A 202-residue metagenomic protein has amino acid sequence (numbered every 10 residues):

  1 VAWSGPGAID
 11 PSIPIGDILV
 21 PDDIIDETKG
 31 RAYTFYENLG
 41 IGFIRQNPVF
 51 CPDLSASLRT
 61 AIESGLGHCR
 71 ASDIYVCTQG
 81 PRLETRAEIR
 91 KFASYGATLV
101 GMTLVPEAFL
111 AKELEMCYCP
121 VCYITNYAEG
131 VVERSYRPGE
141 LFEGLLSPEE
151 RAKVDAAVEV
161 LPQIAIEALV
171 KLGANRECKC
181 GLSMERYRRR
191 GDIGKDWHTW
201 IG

Functional and structural regions predicted by a protein language model:
V1-E133, P148, L169-G173, C180-G202: Glycine-rich phosphate- or other oxyanion-binding loops that anchor nucleotides, phosphorylated ligands
I124-E159: A hydrophobic, small-residue-rich beta->alpha segment in the mid-to-C-terminal subdomain of diverse proteins
D155-L161, E167-E177: C-terminal binding/interaction regions
